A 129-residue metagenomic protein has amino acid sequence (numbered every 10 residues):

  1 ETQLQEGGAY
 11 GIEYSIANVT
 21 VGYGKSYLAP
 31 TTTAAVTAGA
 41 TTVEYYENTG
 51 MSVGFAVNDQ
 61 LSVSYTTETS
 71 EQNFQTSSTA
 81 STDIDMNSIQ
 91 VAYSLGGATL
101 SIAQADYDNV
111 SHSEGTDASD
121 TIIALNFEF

Functional and structural regions predicted by a protein language model:
E1-F129: Outer-membrane beta-barrel proteins
